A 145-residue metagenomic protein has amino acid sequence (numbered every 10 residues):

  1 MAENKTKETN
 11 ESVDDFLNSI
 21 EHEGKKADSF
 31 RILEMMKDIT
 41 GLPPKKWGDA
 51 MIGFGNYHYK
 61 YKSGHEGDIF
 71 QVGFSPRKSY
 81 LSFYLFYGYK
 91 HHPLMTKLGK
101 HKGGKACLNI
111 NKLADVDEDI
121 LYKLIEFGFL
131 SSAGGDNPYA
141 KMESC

Functional and structural regions predicted by a protein language model:
M1-C145: Charge-dense, helix-prone N-terminal extensions
